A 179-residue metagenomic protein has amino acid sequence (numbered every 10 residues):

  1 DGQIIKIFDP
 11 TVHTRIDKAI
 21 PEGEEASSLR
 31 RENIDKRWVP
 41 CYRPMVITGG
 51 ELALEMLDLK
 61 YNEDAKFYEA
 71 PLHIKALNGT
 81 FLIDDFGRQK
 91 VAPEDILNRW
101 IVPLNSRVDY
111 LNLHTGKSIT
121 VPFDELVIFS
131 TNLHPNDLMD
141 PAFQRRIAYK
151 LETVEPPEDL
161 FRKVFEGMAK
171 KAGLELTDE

Functional and structural regions predicted by a protein language model:
D1-F129: Conserved ASCE/P-loop NTPase catalytic core
L77-F81, A142-I147, L160-E166: Short acidic (Asp/Glu) and glycine-rich catalytic loops that position anionic groups and cofactors
F81, V91, N105-D109, A148 (+2 more regions): Hydrophobic alpha-helix feature that most strongly marks membrane-spanning transmembrane helices and their immediate
R88, P135-M139: Conserved H-loop
R99, L138-E155: A short helix-turn-beta junction within AAA+ P-loop NTPase domains corresponding to the substrate/partner-engaging
N132: Conserved H-loop
N136, T153-E179: Conserved C-terminal "switch" segment of AAA+ ATPases
